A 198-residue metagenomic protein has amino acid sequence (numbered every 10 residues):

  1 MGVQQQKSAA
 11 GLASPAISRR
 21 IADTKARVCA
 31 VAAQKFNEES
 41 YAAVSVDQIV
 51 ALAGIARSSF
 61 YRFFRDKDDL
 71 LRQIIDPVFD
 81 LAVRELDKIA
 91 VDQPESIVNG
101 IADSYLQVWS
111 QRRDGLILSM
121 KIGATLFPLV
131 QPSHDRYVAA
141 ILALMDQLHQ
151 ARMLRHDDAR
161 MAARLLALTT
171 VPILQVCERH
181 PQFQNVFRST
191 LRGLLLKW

Functional and structural regions predicted by a protein language model:
M1-E39, A43-L52, D69: Basic, helix-initiating cap at the start of DNA-binding domains
C29, E95, N99-D103, V138-D146 (+5 more regions): An amphipathic alpha-helix signature
G54-F64: Short hydrophobic/aromatic patch on the recognition helix
F64, L71-V78, S119, V130: Alpha-helical DNA-contacting segments of helix-turn-helix folds
Q73, D87-Q111, A162-L166: Hydrophobic alpha-helical connector segments
D87-K88, L118-F127: Short linear capping/connector segments at secondary-structure termini
G100, V108, L126-A151, R160-R164: Amphipathic alpha-helical packing segments from all-alpha helical-bundle domains
L116-K121, Q131, H149-R192: Hydrophobic/aromatic-rich alpha-helical bundle segments in the mid-to-C-terminal region
